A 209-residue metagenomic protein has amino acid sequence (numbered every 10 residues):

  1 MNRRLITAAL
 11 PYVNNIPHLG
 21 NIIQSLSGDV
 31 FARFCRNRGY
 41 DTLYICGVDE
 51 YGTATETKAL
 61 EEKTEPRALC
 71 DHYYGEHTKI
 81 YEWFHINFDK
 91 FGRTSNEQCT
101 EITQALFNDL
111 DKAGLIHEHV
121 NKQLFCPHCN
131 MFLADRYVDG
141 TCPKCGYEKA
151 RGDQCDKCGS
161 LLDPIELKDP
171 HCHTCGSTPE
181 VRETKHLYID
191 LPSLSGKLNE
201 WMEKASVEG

Functional and structural regions predicted by a protein language model:
M1-G209: N-terminal, positively charged nucleic-acid-binding surface of large information/translation enzymes
